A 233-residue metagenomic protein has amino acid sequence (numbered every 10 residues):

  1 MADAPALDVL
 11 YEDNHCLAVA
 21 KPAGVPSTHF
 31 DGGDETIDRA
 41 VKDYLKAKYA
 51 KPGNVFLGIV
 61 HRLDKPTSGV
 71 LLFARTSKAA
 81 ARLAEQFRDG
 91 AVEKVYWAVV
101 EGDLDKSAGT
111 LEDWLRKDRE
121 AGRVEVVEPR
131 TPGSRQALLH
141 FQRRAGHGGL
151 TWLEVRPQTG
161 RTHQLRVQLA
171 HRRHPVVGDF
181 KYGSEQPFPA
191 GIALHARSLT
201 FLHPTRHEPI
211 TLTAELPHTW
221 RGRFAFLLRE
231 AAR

Functional and structural regions predicted by a protein language model:
M1-R233: RNA pseudouridine synthases
